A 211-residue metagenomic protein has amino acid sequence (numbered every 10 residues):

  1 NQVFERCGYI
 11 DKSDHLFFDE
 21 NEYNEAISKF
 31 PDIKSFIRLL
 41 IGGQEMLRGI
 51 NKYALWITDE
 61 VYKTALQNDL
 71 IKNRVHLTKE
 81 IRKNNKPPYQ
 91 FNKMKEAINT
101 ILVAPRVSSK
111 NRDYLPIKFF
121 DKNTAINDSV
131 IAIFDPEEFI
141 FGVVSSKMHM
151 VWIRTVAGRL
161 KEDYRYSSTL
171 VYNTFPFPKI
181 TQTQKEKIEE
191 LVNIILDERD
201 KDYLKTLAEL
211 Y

Functional and structural regions predicted by a protein language model:
N1-K187: Polybasic, glycine- and aromatic-enriched phosphate-binding surface used to engage nucleic acids
V171-Y211: Extended amphipathic alpha-helical segments enriched in small hydrophobics
